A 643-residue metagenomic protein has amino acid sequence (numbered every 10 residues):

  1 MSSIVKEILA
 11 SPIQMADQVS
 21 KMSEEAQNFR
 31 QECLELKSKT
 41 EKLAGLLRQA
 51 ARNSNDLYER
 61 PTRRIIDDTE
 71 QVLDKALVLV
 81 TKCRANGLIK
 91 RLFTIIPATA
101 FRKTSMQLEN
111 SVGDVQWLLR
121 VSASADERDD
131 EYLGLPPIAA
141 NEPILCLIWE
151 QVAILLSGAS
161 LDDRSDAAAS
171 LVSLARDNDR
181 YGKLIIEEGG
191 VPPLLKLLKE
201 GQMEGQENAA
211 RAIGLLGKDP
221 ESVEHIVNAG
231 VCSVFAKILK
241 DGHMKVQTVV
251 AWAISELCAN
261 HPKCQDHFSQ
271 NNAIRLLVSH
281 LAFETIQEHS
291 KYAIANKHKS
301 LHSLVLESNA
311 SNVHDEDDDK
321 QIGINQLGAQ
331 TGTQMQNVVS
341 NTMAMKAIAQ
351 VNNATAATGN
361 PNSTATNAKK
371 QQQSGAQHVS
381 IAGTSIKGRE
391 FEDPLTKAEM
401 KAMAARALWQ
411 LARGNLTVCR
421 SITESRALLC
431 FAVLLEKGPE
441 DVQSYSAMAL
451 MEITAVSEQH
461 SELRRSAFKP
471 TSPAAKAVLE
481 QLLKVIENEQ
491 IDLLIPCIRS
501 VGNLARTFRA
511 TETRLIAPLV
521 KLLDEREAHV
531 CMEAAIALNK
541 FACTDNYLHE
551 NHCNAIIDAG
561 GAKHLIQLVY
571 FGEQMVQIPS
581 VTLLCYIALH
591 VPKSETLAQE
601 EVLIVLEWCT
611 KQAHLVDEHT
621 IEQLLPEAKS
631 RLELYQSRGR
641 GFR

Functional and structural regions predicted by a protein language model:
S2-M15, R30, E35-K42, I66-Q71 (+19 more regions): Alpha-helical solenoid repeats of the armadillo/HEAT superfamily in eukaryotic scaffolding/adaptor proteins
D17-E25, A44-P61, T81, A85-F93 (+1 more regions): Short, charged/polar, low-complexity loop and linker segments that flank or interrupt alpha-helical bundles
N53-P61, I89-L92, W149-L155, F283-E399 (+1 more regions): Acidic, Ser/Thr- and Gly/Pro-rich intrinsically disordered linkers and low-complexity segments that flank or connect
E59-I138: Alpha-helical bundle protein-protein interaction modules that mediate dimerization/oligomerization and scaffolding
K90-F93, G182-K183, E187, E224 (+6 more regions): HEAT/armadillo-like alpha-solenoid scaffolds in large eukaryotic assembly and transport factors
A139-L184, P193, M400, A404-A407 (+1 more regions): N-terminal segments that cap or nucleate solenoid repeat domains
I144-W149, I186-P192, V227-S233, S269-I274 (+5 more regions): Core helices of alpha-solenoid repeat scaffolds
E150-A153, P193-L195, V234-K237, L276-H280 (+7 more regions): Buried hydrophobic core positions in alpha-solenoid tandem helical repeats
